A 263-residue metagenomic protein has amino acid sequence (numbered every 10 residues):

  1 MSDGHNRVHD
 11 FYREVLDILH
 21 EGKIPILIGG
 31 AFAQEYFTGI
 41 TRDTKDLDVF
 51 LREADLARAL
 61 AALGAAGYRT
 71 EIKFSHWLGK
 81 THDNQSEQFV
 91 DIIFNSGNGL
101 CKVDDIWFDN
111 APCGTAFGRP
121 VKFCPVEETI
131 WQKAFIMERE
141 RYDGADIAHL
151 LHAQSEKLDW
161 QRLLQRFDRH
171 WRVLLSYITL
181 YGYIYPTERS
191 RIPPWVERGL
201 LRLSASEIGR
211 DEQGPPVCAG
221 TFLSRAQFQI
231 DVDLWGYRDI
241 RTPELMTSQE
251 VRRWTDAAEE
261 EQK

Functional and structural regions predicted by a protein language model:
M1-I28: Helical scaffold of the NTase/Pol beta-like nucleotidyltransferase catalytic core
H20, G64, T115: Anion (oxyanion) recognition and catalysis
G30, E35-L63, P125, I147: Catalytic metal-binding acidic patch
G64-D105: Conserved catalytic core of two-metal-ion nucleotidyltransferases
K102-K263: Catalytic cores of NTP-dependent nucleotidyl/adenyl transfer enzymes across multiple folds
